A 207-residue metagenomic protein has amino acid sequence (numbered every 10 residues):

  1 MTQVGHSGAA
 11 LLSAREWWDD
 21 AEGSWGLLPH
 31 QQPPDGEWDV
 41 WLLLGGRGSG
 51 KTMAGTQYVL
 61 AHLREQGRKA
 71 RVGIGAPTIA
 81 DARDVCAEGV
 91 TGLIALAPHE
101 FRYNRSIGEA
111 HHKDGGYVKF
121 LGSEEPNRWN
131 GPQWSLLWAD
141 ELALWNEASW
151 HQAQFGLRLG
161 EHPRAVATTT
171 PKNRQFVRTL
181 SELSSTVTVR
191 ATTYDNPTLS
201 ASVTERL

Functional and structural regions predicted by a protein language model:
M1-L207: Phosphate/NTP-binding elements of NTP-utilizing enzymes
